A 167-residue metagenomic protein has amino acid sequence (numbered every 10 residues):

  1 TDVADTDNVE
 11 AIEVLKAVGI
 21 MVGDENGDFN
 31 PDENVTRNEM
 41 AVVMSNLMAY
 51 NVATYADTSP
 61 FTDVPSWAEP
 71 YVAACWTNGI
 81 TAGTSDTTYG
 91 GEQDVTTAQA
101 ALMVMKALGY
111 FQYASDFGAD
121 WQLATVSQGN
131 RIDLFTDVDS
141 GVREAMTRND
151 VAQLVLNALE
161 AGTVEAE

Functional and structural regions predicted by a protein language model:
T1-V9, V18, V22-N38, M44-P70 (+3 more regions): Feature responds to low-complexity, polar/acidic, surface-exposed segments characteristic of secreted/exported proteins
N149, Q153-L154: Surface-exposed binding/hinge segments that line and control ligand-binding clefts or catalytic entry sites
